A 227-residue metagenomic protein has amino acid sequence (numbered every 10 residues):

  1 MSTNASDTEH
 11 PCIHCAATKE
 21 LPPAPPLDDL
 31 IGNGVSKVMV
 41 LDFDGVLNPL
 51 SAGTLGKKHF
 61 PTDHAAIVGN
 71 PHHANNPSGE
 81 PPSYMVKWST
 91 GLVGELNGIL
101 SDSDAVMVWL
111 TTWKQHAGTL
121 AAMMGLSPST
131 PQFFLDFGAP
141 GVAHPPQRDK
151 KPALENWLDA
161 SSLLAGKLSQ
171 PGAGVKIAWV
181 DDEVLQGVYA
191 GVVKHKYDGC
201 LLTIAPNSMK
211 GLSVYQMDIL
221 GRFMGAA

Functional and structural regions predicted by a protein language model:
M1-N4: Short, intrinsically disordered, charge-biased short linear motifs at domain edges
S6-D7, V35: Flanking scaffold residues of small Cys/His-coordinated metal-binding clusters
H10: Cys/His-enriched microdomains
H14-A17: Short Cys/His-rich local motifs and their 1-3 flanking residues in nucleic-acid-associated proteins and small
L21: Short, non-ligating residues that shape and space the ligands of small metal-coordination modules and catalytic
P25-H144: Alpha-helical substrate-recognition element adjacent to the catalytic core
H116-A227: C-terminal cap/substrate-recognition subdomain and adjoining C-terminal extension of metal-dependent phosphatase-like
